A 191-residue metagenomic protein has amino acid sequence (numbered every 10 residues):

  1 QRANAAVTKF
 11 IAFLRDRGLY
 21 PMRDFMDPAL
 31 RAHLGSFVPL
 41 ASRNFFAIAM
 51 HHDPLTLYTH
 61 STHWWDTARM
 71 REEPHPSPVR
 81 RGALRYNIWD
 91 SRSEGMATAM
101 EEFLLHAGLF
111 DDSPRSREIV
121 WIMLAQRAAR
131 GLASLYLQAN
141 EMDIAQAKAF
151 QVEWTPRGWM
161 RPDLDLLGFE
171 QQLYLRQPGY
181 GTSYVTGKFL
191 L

Functional and structural regions predicted by a protein language model:
Q1-L191: Long, His/Glu/Asp-enriched segments that create or flank divalent metal/ion-associated functional microenvironments
